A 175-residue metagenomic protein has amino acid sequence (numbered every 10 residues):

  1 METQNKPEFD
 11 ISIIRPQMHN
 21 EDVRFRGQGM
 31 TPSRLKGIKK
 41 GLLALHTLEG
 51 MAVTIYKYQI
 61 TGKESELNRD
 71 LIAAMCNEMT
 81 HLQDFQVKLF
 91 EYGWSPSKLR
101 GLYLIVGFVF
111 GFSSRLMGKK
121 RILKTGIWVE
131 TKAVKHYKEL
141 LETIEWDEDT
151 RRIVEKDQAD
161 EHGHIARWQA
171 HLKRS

Functional and structural regions predicted by a protein language model:
E2-S175: Non-heme di-metal
